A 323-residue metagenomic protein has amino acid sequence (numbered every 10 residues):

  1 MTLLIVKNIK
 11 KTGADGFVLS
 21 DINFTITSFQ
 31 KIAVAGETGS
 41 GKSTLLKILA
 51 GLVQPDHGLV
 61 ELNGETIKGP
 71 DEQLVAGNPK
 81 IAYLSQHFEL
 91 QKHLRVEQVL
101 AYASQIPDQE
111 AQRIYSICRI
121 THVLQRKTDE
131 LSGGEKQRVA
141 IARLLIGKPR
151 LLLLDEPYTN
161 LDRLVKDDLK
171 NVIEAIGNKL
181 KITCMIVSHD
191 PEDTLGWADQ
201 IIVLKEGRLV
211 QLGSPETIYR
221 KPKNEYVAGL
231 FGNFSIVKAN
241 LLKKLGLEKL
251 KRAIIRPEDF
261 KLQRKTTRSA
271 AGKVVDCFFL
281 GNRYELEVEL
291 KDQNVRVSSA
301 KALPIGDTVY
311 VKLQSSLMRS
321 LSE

Functional and structural regions predicted by a protein language model:
S43, G246-E323: Non-catalytic connector elements of ABC transporters
A50: Helix-to-loop junction immediately C-terminal to a conserved catalytic motif
T66-Y83, I218: ABC ATPase NBD coupling module
D108-L124, A175: Conserved ABC ATPase "signature" region
K127-L131, E135: Conserved ABC ATPase signature
I146-R150: A short, proline-enriched helix->beta-strand linker immediately N-terminal to the Walker B motif in ABC-type P-loop
L152-E156: Catalytic Walker B motif of ABC-type/P-loop ATPase nucleotide-binding domains
E206-G207: Conserved ABC ATPase "signature" C-loop
